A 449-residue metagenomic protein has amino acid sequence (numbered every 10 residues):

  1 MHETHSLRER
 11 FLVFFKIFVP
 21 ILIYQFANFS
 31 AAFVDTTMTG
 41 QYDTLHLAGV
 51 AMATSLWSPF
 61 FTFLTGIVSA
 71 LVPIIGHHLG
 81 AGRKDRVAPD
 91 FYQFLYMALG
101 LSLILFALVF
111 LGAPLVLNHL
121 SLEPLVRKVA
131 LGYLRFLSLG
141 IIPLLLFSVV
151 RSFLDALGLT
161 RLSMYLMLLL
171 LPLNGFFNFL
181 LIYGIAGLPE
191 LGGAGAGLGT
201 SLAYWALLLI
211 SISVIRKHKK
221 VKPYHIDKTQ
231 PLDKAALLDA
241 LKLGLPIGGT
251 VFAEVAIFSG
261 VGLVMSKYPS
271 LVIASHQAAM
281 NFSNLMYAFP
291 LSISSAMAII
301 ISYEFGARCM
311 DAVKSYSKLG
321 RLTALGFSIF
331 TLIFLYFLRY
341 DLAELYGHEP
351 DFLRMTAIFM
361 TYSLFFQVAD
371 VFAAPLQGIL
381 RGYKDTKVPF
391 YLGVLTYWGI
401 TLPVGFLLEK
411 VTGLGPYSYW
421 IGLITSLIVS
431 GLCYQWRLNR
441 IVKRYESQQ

Functional and structural regions predicted by a protein language model:
M1-I21, I75-I142, L188-L245, I301-F366 (+1 more regions): Short alpha-helical transmembrane segments in multi-pass integral membrane proteins
E9-T37, Q41-Y42, S58-G66, A70 (+7 more regions): N-terminal transmembrane alpha-helices
K16-D35, F136, F147, A203-L207 (+4 more regions): Transmembrane helical elements of multi-pass membrane transporters/channels
V19, D35, L71-V72, G112-A113 (+11 more regions): Hydrophobic/aromatic residues in alpha-helical transmembrane segments
F26-A48, L117-P124, L180-L191, F252-L285 (+3 more regions): Helix-terminus/linker motif at the lipid-water interface of multi-pass membrane proteins
L47-F110, L144-G158, L162-S163, S275-R339 (+2 more regions): Small-residue-rich hydrophobic transmembrane alpha-helices
V68, L137-A156, S163-N174, A196-I212 (+6 more regions): Short runs within selected transmembrane alpha-helices of multi-pass transporters and secretion channels
V109, S152, N178, I182 (+9 more regions): Structural signal for membrane-spanning alpha-helices in multi-pass inner-membrane proteins, emphasizing helix cores
